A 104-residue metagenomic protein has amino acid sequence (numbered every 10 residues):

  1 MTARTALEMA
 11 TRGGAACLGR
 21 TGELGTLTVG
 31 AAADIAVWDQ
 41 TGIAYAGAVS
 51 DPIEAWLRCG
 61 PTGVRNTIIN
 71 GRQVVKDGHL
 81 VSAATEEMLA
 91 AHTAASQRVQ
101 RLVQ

Functional and structural regions predicted by a protein language model:
M1-R4, E8-M9: Active-site loop ensemble at the mouth of alpha/beta enzyme cores that anchors a bound cofactor
E8-Q104: Active-site microenvironment of metallo-dependent hydrolases
